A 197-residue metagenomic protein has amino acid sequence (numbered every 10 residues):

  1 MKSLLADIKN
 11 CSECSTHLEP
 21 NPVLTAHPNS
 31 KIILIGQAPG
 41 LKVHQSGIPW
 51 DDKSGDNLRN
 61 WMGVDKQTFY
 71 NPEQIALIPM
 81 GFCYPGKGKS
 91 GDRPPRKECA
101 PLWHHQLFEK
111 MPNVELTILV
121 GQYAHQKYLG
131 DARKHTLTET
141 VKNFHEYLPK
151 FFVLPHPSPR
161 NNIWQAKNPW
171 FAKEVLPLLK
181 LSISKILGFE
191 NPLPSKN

Functional and structural regions predicted by a protein language model:
M1-L187: A polyanion-binding, active-site-adjacent surface
